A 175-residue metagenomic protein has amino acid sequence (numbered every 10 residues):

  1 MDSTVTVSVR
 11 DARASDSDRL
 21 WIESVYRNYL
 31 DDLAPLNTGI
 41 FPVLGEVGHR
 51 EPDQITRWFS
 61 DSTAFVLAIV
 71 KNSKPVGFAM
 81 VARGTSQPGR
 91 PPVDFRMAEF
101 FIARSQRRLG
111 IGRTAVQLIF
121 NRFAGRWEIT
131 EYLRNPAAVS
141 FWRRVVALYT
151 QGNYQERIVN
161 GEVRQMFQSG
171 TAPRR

Functional and structural regions predicted by a protein language model:
V7-P35: A short beta-loop-alpha structural element at the N-terminal edge of CoA-dependent acyl/N-acetyltransferase catalytic
L30-I55: Conserved GNAT-fold acetyl-CoA-binding loop/helix
R50-A68: A short helix-loop-beta-strand connector motif used in the catalytic cores of GNAT acetyltransferases and, in some
A68, K74-R83, R96, F101: Conserved beta-strand in the GNAT
T85-M97, G125: A conserved beta-turn-beta hairpin within the catalytic core of GNAT-like acetyltransferases that forms part
M97-R108, E131-L133: A short, internal acetyl-CoA/4′-phosphopantetheine-binding micro-motif in the GNAT/acyltransferase core
I102, R108-N121: Conserved acetyl-CoA-binding loop-helix of GNAT-fold acetyltransferases
E128-R143, A147, R157-N160: Conserved beta-strand-loop-alpha-helix junction that forms the acyl-donor binding cleft
